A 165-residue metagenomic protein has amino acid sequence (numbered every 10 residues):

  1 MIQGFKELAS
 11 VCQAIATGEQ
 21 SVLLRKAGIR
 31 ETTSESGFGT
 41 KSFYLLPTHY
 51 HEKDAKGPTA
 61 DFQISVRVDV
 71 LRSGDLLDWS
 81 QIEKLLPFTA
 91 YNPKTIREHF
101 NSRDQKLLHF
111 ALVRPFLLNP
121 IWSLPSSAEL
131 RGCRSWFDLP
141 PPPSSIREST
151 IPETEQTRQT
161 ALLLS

Functional and structural regions predicted by a protein language model:
M1-S165: Structured alpha/beta reader/binder surfaces that contact nucleic acids or chromatin modification marks
